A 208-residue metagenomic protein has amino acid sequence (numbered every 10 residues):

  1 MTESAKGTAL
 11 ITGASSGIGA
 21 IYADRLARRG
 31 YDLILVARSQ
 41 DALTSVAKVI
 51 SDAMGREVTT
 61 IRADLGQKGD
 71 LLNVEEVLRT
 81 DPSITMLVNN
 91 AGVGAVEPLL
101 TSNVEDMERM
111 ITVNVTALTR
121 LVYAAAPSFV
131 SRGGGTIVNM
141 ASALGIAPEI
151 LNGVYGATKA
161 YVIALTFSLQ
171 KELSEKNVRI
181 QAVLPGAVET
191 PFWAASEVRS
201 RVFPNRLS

Functional and structural regions predicted by a protein language model:
S15-S16: Conserved glycine-rich cofactor-binding loop
R29-S45: Conserved glycine-rich Rossmann-like NAD(P)H-binding loop of the short-chain dehydrogenase/reductase
N90-A95: Conserved NAD(P)H cofactor-binding loop of Rossmann-fold oxidoreductase domains
P98-I111: Substrate-binding pocket helix/loop in short-chain dehydrogenase/reductase
V122, T158: Active-site helix of classical SDR
S142: Residue(s) in the substrate-gating loop at a strand-loop-helix junction that position the organic substrate next
A164, Q170-S208: SDR active-site lid
